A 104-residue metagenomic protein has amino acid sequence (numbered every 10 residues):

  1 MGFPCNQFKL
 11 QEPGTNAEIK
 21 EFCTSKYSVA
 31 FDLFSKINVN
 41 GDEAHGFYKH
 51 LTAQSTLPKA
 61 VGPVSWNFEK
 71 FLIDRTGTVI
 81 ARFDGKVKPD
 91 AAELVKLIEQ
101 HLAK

Functional and structural regions predicted by a protein language model:
M1-H45: Structural microenvironment flanking redox-active thiols in thiol-disulfide oxidoreductases
G46-K49, A53-K104: Thiol-/selenol-based redox modules, centered on thioredoxin-like and closely related oxidoreductase domains
